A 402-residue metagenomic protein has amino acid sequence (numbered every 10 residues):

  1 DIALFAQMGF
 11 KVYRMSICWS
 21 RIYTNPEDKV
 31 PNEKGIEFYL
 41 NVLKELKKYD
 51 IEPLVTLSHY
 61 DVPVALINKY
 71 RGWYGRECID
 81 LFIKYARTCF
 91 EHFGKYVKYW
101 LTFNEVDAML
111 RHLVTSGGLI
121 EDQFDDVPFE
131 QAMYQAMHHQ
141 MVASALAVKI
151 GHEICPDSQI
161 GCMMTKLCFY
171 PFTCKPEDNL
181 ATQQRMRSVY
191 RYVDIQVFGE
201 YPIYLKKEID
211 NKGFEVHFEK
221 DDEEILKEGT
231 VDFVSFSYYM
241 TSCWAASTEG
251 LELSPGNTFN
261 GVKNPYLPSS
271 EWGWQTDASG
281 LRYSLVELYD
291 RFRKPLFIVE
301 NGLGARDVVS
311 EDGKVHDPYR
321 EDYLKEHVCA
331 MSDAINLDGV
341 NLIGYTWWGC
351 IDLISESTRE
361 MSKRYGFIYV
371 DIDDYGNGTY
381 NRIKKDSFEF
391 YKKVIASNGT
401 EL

Functional and structural regions predicted by a protein language model:
D1-C18, E228-V234: Catalytic domains of carbohydrate-active enzymes, especially glycoside hydrolases
R14-M15, G35-F38: General structural concept
I17-P31: Glycine-rich, proline-tolerant flexible connector loops at the mouths of alpha/beta enzymes
N25-E27, E37-L402: Active-site region of glycoside hydrolase catalytic domains
